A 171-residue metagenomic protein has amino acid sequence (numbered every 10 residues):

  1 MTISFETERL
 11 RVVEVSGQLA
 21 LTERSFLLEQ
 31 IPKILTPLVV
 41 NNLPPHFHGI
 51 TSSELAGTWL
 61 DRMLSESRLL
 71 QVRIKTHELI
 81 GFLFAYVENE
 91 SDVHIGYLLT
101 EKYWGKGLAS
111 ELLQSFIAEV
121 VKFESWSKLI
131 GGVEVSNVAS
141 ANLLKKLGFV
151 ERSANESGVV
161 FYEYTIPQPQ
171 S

Functional and structural regions predicted by a protein language model:
M1-N41, L69-S171: Acyl-donor (CoA/ACP) binding surface of acyl/acetyltransferases
L38-W59: Conserved GNAT-fold acetyl-CoA-binding loop/helix
D61-E66: Short loop/turn motifs at secondary-structure junctions and domain boundaries
